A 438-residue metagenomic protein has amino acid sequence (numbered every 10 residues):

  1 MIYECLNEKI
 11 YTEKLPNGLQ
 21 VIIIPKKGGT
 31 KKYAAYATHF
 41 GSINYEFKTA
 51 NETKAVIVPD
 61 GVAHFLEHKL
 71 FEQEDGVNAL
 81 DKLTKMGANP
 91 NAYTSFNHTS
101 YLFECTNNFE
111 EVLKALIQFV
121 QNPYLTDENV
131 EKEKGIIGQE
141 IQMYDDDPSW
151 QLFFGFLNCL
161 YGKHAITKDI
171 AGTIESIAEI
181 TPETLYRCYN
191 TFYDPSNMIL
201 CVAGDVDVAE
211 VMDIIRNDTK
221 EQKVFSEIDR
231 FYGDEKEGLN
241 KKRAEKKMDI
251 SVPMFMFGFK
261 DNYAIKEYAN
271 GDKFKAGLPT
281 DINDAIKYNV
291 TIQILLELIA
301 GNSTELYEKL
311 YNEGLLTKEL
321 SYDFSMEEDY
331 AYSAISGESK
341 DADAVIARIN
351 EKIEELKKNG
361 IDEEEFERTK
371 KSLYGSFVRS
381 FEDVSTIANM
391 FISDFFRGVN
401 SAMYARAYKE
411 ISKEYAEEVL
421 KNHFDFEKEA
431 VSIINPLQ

Functional and structural regions predicted by a protein language model:
M1-N78, Y186-K309, V419, K428-Q438: His/Glu-rich zincin catalytic helix
I2, I199-G204, A269, D281 (+1 more regions): C-terminal regions of mature proteins
I2-Y11, C159-M198, F231-D234, F377 (+1 more regions): Histidine-acidic residue clusters that define the catalytic metal-binding segment of zinc metallopeptidase domains
K69, S100-E104, Y124, I294-L296 (+3 more regions): Second-shell loop/turn segments in exported
E74-C188, T317, R348-E351, E363-N389: Acidic/histidine-enriched segments that form metal/cofactor-coordinating and catalytic pocket/exosite environments
N78, E110-V112, D207-M212, D341-A347: Short, conserved charged micro-motifs
S226-Y232, S321-D323, N359-T369: Flexible, glycine/charged-enriched surface loops at secondary-structure junctions
E327-S372: C-terminal structural cap/anchor segments
